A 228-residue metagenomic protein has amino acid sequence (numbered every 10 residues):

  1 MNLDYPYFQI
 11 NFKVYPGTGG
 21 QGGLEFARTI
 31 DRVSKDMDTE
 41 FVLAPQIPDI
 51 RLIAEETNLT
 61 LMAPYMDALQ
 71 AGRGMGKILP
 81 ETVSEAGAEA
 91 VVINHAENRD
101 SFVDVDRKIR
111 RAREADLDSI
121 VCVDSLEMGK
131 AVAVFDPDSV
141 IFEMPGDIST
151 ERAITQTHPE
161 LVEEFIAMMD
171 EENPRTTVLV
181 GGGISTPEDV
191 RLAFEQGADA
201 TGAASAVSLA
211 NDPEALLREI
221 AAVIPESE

Functional and structural regions predicted by a protein language model:
M1-I78, F135, R218: Conserved N-terminal beta1-alpha1 strand-loop-helix module at the mouth
K13, Q46, V83, E143 (+3 more regions): Conserved, mostly hydrophobic/aromatic
N58-A112: Glycine/small-residue-rich loop that forms an oxyanion/phosphate-binding "nest" at active or ligand-binding sites
P64-D67, G72-M75, S101-V103, C122-E127 (+1 more regions): Glycine-rich beta-to-alpha transition loops that act as phosphate-gripper elements at the mouths of alpha/beta enzyme
E89-D100, V140-R152, Q196-L217: Glycine-rich phosphate-binding active-site loops on the catalytic face of alpha/beta enzymes
I93-M168, E172: Conserved anion-binding
K108, A112, I154-E160, S205-E228: C-terminal helical cap(s) of enzyme catalytic domains, especially alpha/beta-barrels
V123-D136, G183-T201: Catalytic cores of alpha/beta
